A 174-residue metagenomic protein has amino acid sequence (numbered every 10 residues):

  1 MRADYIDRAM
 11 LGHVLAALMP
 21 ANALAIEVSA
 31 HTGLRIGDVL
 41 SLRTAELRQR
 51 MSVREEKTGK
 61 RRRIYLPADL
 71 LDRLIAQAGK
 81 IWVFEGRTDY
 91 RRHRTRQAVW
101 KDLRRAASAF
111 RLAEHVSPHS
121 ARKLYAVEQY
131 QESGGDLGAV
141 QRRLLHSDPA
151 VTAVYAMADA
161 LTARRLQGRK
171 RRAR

Functional and structural regions predicted by a protein language model:
M1, Y5, D69, M157-R174: DNA/chromatin major-groove-contacting recognition/catalytic segments
D4-T32, I36: Basic, Lys/Arg- and aromatic-enriched nucleic-acid-binding interface segment
R8-M10, T32, L40-R73, A150: Conserved tyrosine-mediated DNA breakage-rejoining catalytic core shared by Y-recombinases
S29, L40, Q141: The alpha-helix within a helix-turn-helix
S29-H31, Y130-Q131, A156: Short amphipathic helical patch at the helix-1/turn junction of helix-turn-helix
A45-R50, G135-A156, L161: Short, polar N-cap/turn motifs at the start of nucleic acid-interacting alpha helices
E56-I75, I81-R105: C-terminal catalytic core of Y-nucleophile DNA break-rejoin enzymes
A113-E132: Short basic/aromatic active-site micro-motif
